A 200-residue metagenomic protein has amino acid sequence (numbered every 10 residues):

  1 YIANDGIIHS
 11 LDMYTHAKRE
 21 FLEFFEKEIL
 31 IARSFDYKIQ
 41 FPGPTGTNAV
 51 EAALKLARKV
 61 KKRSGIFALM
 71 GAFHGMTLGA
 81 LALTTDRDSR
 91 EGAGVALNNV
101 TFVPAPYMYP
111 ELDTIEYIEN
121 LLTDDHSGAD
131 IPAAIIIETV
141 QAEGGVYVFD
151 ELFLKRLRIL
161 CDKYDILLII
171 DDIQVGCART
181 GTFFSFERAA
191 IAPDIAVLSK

Functional and structural regions predicted by a protein language model:
Y1-R19, Q141: A glycine-/small-polar-enriched, mobile loop at the entrance of the PLP active site in fold-type I
S10-K18, I39-G46, M70-G71, Q174 (+1 more regions): Active-site nucleophile and cofactor-binding loops and adjacent substrate-binding regions of central metabolic enzymes
E23-A134: PLP-dependent aspartate aminotransferase-fold enzymes
A53, I136, I169-I170, L198: Generic enzyme active-site microenvironment
Y109-P110, A142-G144, G176-C177: Short, small-residue-enriched loops and turns at beta-alpha junctions that line or gate enzyme active sites
I131-P132, D165, P193: Local beta-strand N-terminus motif with an aromatic residue
Y147-G181: Catalytic PLP-binding core of fold-type I/II PLP enzymes
S185-K200: Conserved active-site segment immediately N-terminal to the catalytic lysine that forms the internal aldimine
